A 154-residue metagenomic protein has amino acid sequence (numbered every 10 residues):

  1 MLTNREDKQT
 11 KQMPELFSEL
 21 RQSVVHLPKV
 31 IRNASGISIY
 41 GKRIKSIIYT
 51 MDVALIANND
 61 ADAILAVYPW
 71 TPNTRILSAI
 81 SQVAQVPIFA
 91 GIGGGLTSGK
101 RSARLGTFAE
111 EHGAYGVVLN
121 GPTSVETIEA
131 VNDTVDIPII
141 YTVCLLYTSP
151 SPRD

Functional and structural regions predicted by a protein language model:
L2-I47: N-terminal amphipathic alpha-helix/helix-capping segment at the start of soluble metabolic enzymes
I39, A63-A66, I88-I92, V117-L119 (+1 more regions): Hydrophobic faces of well-ordered beta-strands that scaffold small-molecule active sites in alpha/beta enzyme cores
K45-A54, G99-T107, L146: Short, acidic/polar
M51-V67: Catalytic domains of carbohydrate-active enzymes, especially glycoside hydrolases
A57-N58, L77-V83, E110, N132: Acidic (Asp/Glu)-rich catalytic clusters
P69-I80, G99-K100, G121-D133: Active-site-adjacent beta->alpha loops and helix N-cap segments on the catalytic face of soluble alpha/beta enzymes
A79, V83-G99: Active-site cofactor/substrate anionic-group-binding motifs, chiefly glycine- and Lys/Arg-rich phosphate-binding loops
Y147-D154: Conserved small/polar residues in nucleotide/adenosyl-binding loops
